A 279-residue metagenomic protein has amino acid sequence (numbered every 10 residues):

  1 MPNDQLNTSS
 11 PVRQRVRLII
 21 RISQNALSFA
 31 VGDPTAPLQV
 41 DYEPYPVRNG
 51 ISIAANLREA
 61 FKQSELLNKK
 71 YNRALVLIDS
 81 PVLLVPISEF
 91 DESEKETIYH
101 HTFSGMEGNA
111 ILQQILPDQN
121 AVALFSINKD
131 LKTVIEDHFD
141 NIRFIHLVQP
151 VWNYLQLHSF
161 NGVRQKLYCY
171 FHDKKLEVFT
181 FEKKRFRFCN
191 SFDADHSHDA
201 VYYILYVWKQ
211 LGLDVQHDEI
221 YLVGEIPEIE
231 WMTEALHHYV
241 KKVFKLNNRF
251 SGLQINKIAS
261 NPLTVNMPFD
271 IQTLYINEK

Functional and structural regions predicted by a protein language model:
M1-K279: Hydrophobic/aromatic-enriched cytosolic interaction surfaces used to assemble or bind macromolecules
